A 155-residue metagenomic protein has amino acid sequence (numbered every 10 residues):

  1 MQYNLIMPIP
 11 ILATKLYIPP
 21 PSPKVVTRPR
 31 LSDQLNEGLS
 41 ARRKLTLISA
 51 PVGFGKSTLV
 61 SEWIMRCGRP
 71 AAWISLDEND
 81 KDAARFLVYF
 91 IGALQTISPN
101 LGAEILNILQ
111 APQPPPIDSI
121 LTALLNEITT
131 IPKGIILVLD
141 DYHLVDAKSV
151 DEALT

Functional and structural regions predicted by a protein language model:
Y3-E37, A103-L109: Conserved adenine-nucleotide phosphate-binding loops and their immediately adjacent elements
P10, R30-L31, T58-E62, I136 (+1 more regions): Alpha-helical sensor/transducer elements of the RecA-like P-loop NTPase core
R30-Q34, L59, I120-L124: Well-ordered alpha-helical segments embedded in enzymatic catalytic cores
D33, L45-D77, V88, G92: P-loop NTPase Walker A phosphate-binding motif
G38, R66, A93-N100, E127 (+2 more regions): Phosphate/oxyanion-binding loops and surfaces in catalytic or ligand/nucleic-acid-binding neighborhoods
T46, N107-I108, I128-T129: Amphipathic helix/helix-loop-helix segment enriched in hydrophobic residues with interspersed Lys/Arg and occasional
A84-N107, T122-N126: Conserved NTP-binding/hydrolysis module of P-loop NTPases
D118-T155: Conserved Walker B catalytic segment
